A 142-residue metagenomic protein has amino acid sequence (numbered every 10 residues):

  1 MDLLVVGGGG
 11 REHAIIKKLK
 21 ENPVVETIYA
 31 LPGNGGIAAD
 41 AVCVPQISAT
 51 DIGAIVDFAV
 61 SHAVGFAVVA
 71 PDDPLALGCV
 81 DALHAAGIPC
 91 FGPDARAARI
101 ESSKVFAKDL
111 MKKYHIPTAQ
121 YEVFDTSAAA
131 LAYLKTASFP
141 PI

Functional and structural regions predicted by a protein language model:
M1-R96, A128: ATP-binding N-terminal substructure of ATP-dependent carboxylate-amine bond-forming enzymes
L4-V5, E101-I142: Active-site nucleotide/adenylate-binding loops and adjacent lid/helix of ATP-dependent enzymes
